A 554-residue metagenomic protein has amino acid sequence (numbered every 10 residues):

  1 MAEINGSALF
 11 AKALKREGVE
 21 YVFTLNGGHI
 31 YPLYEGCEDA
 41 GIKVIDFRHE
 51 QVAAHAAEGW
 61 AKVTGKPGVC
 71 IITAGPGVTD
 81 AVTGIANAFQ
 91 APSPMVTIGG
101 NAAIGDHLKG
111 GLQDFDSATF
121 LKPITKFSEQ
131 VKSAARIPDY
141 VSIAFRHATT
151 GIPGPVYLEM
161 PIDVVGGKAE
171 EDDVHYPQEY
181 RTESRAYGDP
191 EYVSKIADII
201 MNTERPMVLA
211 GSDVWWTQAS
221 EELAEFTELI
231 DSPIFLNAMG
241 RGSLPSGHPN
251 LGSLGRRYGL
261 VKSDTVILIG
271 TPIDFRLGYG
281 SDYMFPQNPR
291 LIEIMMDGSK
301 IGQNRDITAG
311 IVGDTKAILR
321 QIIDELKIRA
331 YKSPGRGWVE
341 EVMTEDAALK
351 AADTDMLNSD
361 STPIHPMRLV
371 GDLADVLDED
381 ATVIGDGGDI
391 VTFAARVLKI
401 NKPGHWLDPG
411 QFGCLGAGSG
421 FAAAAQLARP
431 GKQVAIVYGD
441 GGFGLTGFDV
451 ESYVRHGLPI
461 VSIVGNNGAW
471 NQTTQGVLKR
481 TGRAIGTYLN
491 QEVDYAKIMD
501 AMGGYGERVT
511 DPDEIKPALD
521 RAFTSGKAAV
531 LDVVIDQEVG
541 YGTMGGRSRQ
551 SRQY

Functional and structural regions predicted by a protein language model:
A2-N5, A135, D172-D173, P289-G387 (+3 more regions): Phosphate/pyrophosphate-binding active-site segments
S7-E20, G59-G65, F89, H147-I152 (+6 more regions): Glycine-rich phosphate/diphosphate-binding loops that line cofactor/substrate pockets in enzymes
F10, L25, I30-E35, T344-A425 (+1 more regions): Active-site diphosphate/adenylate-binding microenvironment
E20-T24, K43-I45, V63-A102, L209 (+3 more regions): A short, small-residue-rich loop immediately preceding and capping a beta-strand
K62, S212-I292, I400-K432, T446-F448 (+2 more regions): Glycine-rich, anion-gripping cofactor-binding loops and their flanking helix/strand elements in enzyme active sites
G99-Y140, L236-E341, L519, F523: Glycine-rich, acidic loop regions that bind phosphate or pyrophosphate groups
H107-Q113, R257-L260, G302-N304, G310-V312 (+2 more regions): Thiamine diphosphate
I143, H147-N202, D353-D355: Conformationally flexible catalytic loops at phosphate/diphosphate-handling active centers
